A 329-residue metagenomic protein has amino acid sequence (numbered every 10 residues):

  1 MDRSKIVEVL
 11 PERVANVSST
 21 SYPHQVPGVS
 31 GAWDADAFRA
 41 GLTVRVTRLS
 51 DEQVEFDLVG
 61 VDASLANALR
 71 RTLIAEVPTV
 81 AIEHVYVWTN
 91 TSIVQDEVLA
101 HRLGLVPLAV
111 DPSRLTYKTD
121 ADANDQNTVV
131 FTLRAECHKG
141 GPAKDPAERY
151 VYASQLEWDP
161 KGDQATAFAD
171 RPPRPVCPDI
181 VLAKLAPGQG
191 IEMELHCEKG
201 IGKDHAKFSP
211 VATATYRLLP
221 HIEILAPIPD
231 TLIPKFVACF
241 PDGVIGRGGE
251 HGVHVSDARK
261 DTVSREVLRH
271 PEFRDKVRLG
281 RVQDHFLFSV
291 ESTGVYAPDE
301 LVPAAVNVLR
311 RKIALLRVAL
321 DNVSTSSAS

Functional and structural regions predicted by a protein language model:
M1-S329: Protein-protein interaction/assembly regions in multi-subunit complexes
